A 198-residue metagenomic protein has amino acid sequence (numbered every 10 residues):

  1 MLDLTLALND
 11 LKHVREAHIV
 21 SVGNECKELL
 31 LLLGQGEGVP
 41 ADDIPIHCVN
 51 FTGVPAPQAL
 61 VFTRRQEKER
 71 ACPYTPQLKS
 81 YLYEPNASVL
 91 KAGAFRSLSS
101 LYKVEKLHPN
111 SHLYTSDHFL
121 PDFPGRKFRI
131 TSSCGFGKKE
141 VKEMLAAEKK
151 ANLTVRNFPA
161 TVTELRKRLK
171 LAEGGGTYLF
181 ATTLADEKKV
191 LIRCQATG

Functional and structural regions predicted by a protein language model:
M1-G198: SAM-dependent transferase fold signal centered on methyltransferase-like domains, encompassing both Class I
